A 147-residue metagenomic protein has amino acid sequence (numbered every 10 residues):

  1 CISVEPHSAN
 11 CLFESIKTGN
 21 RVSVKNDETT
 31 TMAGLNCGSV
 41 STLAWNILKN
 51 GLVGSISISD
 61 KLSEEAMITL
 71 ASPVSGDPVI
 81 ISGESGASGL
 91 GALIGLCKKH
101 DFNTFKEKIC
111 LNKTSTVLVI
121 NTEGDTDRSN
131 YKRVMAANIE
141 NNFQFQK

Functional and structural regions predicted by a protein language model:
C1-N50, H100, F105-K147: Glycine-rich phosphate/pyrophosphate-binding loop at beta-loop-alpha junctions
V40-I109: Active-site-adjacent helical/loop segments in soluble small-molecule enzymes
